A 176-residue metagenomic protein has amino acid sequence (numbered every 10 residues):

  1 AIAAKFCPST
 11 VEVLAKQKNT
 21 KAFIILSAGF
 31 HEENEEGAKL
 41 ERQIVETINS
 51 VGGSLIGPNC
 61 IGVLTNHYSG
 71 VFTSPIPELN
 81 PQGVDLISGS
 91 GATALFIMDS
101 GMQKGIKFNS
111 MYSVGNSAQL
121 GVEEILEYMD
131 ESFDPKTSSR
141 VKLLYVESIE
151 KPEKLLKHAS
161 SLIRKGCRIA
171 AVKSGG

Functional and structural regions predicted by a protein language model:
A1-G176: Catalytic-core regions of core metabolic enzymes, especially those transforming organic acids/acyl-group intermediates
